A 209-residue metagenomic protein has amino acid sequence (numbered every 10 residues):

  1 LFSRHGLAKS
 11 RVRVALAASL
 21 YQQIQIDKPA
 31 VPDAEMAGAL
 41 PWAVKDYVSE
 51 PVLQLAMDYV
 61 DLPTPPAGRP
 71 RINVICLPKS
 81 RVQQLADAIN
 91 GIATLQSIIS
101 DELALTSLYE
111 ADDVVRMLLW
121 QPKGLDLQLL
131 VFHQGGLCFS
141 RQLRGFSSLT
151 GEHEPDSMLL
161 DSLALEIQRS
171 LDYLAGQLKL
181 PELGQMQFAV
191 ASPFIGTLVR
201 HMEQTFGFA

Functional and structural regions predicted by a protein language model:
L1, A8, V12-A17, Y109-L143: Gly/Thr-rich phosphate-binding beta-strand-loop-beta motif of the actin/hexokinase/Hsp70
L1, D27-V31, H133-L160: Short glycine-rich, Thr/Ser-proximal phosphate-binding strand/loop in the N-terminal lobe of ATP-dependent enzymes
S3, G38-D46, Q83, D87 (+3 more regions): Solvent-exposed alpha-helical segments within well-ordered globular domains of core cellular machineries
L7-S19, Q96, L180-S192: Short glycine-rich phosphate-binding loop at a beta-alpha junction
A8, A18-L20, P65-G68, I92 (+4 more regions): Short flexible coil/turn linkers enriched for glycine and charged/polar residues that connect secondary-structure
R11-D112, A209: Active-site neighborhood for divalent-cation/phosphate handling
D156-A209: Helical "lid/coupling" subdomains associated with nucleotide-phosphate turnover
